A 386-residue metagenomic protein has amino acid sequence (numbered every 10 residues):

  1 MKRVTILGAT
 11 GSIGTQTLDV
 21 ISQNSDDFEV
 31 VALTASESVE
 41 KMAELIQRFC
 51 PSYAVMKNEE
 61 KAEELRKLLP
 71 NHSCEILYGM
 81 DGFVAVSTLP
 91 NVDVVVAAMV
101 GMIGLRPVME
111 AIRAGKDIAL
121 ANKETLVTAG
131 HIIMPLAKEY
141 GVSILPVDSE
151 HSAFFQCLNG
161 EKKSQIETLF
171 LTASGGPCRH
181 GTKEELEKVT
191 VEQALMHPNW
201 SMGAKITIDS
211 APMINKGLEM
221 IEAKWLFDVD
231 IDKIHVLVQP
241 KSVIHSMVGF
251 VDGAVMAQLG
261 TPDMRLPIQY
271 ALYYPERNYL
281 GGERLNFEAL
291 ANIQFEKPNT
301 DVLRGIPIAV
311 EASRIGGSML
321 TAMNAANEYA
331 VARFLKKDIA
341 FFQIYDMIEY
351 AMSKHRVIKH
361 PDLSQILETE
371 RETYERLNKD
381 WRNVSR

Functional and structural regions predicted by a protein language model:
M1-R386: Catalytic, metal-anchored helix/loop core of enzyme active sites in primary metabolism
